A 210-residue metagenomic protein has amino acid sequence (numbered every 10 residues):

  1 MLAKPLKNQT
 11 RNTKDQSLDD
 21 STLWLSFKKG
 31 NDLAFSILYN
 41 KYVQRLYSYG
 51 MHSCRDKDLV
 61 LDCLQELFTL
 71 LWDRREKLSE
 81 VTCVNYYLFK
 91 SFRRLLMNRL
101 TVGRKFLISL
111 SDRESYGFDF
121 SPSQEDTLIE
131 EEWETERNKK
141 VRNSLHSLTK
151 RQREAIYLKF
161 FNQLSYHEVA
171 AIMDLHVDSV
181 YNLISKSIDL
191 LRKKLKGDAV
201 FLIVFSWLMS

Functional and structural regions predicted by a protein language model:
M1-R45, S210: N-terminal module of bacterial RNA polymerase sigma factors
L2-L6, I108, A171, I188-S210: C-terminal edge and immediately downstream basic/flexible tail or linker adjoining helix-turn-helix-like DNA-binding
Q16-S17, F106-E131: Internal acidic/polar
K28-K29, E66-C83, V102: Sigma70-family region 2
S48, D62-T69, T82-R94: Structural recognition of an alpha-helix C-terminal capping motif at a helix-to-coil junction
E76-E80, K90-S111: Arg/Lys-rich amphipathic alpha helix in sigma70-family domain 2
Q152, H167, A171-G197: DNA-recognition helix of helix-turn-helix
A155-K159: A short pre-motif secondary-structure segment
